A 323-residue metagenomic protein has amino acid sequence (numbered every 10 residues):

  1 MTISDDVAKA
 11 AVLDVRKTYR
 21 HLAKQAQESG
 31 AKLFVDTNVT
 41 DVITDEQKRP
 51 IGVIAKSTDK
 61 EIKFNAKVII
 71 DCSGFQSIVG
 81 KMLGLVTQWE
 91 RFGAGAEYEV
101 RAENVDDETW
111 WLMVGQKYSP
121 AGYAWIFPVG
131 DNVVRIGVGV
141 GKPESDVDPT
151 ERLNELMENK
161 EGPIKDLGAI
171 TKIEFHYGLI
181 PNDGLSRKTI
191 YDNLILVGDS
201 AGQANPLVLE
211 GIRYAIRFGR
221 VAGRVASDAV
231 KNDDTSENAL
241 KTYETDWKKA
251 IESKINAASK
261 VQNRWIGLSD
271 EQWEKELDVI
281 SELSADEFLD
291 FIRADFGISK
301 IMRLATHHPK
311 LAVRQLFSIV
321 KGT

Functional and structural regions predicted by a protein language model:
M1-N38: Conserved N-terminal/central alpha/beta ligand/cofactor-binding core
D5-A10, G84-V86, K142, G211-R213: Short glycine-enriched, charge-decorated loop/helix-capping segments at active-site entrances that position
K17, H21, G74, R217-V225: Short amphipathic alpha-helical face segments that pack within enzyme cores and frequently flank/anchor catalytic
Y19, D71, D199: Acidic active-site catalytic centers that drive phospho-/nucleotidyl reactions and related ester hydrolyses
Q25-G168, P181, S186, G202: Predominantly flavin-linked oxidoreductase catalytic cores and closely associated redox partners
Q27, A31-K32, R101, V105 (+7 more regions): Generic secondary-structure signature for well-ordered alpha-helical cores
E144-V225, K231, E237-N238: FAD/FMN-dependent oxidoreductases across multiple families
S227-T323: C-terminal helical "tail/cap" subdomain of flavin- and related membrane-associated enzymes
